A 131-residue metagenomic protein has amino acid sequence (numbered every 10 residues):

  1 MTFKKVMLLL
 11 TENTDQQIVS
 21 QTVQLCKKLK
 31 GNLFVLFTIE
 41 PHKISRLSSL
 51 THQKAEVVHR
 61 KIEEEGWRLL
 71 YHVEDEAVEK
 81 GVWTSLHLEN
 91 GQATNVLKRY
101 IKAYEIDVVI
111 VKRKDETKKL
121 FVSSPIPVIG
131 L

Functional and structural regions predicted by a protein language model:
M1, D75-V109: Structural beta-alpha unit
T2-Q53: Small/aliphatic-rich secondary-structure junction motif
N13-T14, L88-Q92, D115: Short beta->alpha linker loops
S20-Q24, V96-Y100, L120: A short acidic, amphipathic alpha-helical/loop segment
F34-L36, S85-E89, I129: General small-molecule cofactor/ligand-binding pocket signal
K54-R68: A short acidic, glycine-rich active-site loop that binds or catalyzes chemistry on phosphate/adenosine moieties
R99-L131: Gly/Ser-rich helix-loop-strand patches that form or flank binding pockets for ribonucleotide-derived cofactors
